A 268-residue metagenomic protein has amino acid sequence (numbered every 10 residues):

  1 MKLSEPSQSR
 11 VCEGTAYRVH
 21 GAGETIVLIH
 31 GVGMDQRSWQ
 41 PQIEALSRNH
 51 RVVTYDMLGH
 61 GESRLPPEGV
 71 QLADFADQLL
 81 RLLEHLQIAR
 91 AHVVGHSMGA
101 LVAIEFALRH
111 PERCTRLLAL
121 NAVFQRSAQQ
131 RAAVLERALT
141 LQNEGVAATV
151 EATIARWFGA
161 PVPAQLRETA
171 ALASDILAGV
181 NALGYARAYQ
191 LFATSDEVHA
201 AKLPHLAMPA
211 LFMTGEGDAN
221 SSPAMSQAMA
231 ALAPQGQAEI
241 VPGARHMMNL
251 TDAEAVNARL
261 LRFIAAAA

Functional and structural regions predicted by a protein language model:
M1-I26, R48-R51, I88-A89, E197 (+1 more regions): Alpha/beta-hydrolase fold catalytic core
E13-L65: Conserved HGGG/HGGXW glycine-rich cap/lid loop of the alpha/beta-hydrolase fold
D74-A91: Conserved acidic catalytic loop of the alpha/beta-hydrolase fold
I104-R109, C114-V150: Flexible "cap/lid" loop of the alpha/beta hydrolase fold
A128-A132, E144-H205: Conserved alpha/beta-hydrolase catalytic His-Asp/Glu region
L206, F212-T214: Short beta-strand/loop motif that positions the catalytic acidic residue of the alpha/beta-hydrolase fold
E216-S221: Acidic catalytic loop of the alpha/beta-hydrolase fold
Q235-A268: Catalytic active-site module of serine/aspartate enzymes centered on a nucleophile-bearing elbow/loop
